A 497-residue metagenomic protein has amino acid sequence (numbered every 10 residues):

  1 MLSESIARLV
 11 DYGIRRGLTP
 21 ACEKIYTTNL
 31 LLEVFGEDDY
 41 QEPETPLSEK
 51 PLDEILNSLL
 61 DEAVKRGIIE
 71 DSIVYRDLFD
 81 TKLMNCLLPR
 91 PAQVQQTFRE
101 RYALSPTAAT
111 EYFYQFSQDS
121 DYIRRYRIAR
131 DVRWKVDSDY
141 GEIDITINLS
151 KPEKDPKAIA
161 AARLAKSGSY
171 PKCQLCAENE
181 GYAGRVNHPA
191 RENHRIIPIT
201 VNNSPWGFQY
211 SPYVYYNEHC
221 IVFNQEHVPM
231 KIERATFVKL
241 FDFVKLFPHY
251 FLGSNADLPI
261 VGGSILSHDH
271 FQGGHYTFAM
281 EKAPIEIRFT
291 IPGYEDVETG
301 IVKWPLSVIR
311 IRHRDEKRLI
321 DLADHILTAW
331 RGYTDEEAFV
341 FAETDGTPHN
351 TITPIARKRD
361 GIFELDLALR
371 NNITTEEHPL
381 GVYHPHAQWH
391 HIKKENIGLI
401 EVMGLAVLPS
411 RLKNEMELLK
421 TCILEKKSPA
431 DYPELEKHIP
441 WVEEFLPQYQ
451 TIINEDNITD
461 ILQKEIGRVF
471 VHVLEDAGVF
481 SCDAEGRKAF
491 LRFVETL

Functional and structural regions predicted by a protein language model:
M1-V222, E226-P229, K303-P305, L319-A323 (+2 more regions): Active-site microenvironments that recognize anionic phosphate/pyrophosphate groups
E192-I197, H227-L252: Helical scaffold of the NTase/Pol beta-like nucleotidyltransferase catalytic core
A235, V244-S267, G273-T334: Catalytic or ion-translocation cores adjacent to nucleophile or general acid/base/metal-coordination motifs in diverse
